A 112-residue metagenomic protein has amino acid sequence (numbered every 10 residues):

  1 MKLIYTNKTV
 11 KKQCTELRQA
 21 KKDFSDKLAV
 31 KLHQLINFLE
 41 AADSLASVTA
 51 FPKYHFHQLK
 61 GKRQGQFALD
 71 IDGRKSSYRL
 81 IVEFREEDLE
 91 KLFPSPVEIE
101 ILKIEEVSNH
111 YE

Functional and structural regions predicted by a protein language model:
M1, K22, Y54-H57, E105: Flexible, active-site-adjacent loop/turn segments at secondary-structure boundaries
M1-N37: Arg/Lys-rich, positively charged N-terminal/basic patches that mediate binding to nucleic acids
Y5, F24, F67, Y78 (+1 more regions): Aromatic side chains
S44-L69: A short, surface-exposed loop/turn module that caps and links secondary-structure elements
I71-E112: Enriched for short, Lys/Arg-rich terminal
